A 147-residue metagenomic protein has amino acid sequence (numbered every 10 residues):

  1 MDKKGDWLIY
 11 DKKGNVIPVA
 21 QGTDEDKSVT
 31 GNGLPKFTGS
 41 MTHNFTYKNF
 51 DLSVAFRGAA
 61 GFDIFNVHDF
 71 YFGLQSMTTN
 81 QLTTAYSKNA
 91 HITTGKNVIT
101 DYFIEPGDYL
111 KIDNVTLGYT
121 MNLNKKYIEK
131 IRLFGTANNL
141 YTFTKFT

Functional and structural regions predicted by a protein language model:
M1-S53, T94-G107, I112-N114, G118-L123: Outer-membrane beta-barrel transmembrane strand signature
D2, N15, A59-L140, F146: Extracytoplasmic gating/loop element in the C-terminal half of outer-membrane beta-barrel translocons and assembly
P35, L140-Y141: A composition-driven signal for long, intrinsically disordered, charge-rich low-complexity tracts
